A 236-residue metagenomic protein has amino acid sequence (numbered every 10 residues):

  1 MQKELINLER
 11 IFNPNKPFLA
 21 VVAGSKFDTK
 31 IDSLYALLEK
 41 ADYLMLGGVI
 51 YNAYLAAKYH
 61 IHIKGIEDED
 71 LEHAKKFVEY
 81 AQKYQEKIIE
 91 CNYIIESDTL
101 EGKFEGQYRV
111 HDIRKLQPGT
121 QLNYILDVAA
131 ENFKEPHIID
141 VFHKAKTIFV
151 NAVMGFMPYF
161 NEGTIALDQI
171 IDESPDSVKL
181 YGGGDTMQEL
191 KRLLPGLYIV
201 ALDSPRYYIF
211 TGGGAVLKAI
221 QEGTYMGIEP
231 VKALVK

Functional and structural regions predicted by a protein language model:
M1-K236: Active-site loop-to-helix "anion-binding N-cap" substructures in soluble metabolic enzymes
